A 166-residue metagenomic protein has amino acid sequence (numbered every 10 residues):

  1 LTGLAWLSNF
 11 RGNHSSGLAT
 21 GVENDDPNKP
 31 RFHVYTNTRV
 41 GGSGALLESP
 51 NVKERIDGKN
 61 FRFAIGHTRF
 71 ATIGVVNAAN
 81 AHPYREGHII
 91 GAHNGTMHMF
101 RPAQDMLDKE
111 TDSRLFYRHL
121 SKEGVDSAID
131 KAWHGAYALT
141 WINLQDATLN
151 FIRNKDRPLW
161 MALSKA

Functional and structural regions predicted by a protein language model:
L1-A166: Conserved short alpha-helical segments that host acidic/polar catalytic motifs at enzyme active sites
